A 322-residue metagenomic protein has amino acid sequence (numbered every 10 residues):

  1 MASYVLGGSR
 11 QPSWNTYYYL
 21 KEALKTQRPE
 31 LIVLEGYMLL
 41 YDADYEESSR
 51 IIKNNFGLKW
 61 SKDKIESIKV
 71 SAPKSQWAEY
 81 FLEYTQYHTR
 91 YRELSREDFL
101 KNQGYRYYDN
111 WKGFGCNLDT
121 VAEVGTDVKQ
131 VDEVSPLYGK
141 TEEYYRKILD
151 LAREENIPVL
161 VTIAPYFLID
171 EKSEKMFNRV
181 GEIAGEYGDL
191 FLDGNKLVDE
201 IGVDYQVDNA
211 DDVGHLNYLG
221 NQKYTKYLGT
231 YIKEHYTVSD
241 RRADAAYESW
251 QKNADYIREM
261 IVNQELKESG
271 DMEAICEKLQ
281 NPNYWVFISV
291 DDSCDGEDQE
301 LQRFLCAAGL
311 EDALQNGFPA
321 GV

Functional and structural regions predicted by a protein language model:
M1-S67: Membrane-embedded segments
V5-R10, D132-Y138, I163-E171, A210-H215 (+1 more regions): Second-shell loop/turn segments in exported
S13-T16, L40-S49, I169-S173, I201-Y205 (+1 more regions): Extracytoplasmic/secreted cell-surface and envelope-processing proteins
N15-Y19, W60, A72, Q76-Y80 (+9 more regions): Extracytoplasmic/secreted proteins, especially bacterial periplasmic and envelope-associated proteins
L31-Y41, Q103-E200: Conserved, well-ordered alpha-helix/loop/beta-strand core segments that scaffold catalytic motifs
S49-E155, D240-V262: Secreted/periplasmic serine-hydrolase-like ester/acetyl group-modifying domain
E174-S249: C-terminal regions of proteins
N263-V322: Short acidic-hydrophobic catalytic motif
